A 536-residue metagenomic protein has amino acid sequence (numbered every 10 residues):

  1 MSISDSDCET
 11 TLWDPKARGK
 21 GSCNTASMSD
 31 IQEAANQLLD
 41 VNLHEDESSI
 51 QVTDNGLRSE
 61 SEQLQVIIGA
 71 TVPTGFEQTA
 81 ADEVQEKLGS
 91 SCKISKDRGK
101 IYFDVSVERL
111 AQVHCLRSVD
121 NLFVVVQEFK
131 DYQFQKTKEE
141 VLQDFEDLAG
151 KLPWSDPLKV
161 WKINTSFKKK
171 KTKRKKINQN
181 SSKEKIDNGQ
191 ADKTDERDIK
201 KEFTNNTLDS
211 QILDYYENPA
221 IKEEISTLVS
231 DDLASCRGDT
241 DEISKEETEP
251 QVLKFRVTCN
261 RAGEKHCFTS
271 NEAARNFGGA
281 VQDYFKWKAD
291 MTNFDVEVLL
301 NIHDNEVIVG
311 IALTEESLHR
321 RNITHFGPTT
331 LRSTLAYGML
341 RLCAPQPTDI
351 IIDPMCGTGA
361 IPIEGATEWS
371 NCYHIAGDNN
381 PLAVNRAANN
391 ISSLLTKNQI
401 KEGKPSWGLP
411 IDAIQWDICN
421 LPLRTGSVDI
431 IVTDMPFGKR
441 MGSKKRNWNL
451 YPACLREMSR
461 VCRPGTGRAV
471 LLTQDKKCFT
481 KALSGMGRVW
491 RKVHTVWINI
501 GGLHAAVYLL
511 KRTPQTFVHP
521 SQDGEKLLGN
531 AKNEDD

Functional and structural regions predicted by a protein language model:
I3-S6, W13-K16, N24, S29-M291: Non-catalytic nucleic-acid substrate-recognition regions in nucleic-acid-modifying enzymes
I101, E306-V307: Hydrophobic residues embedded in beta-strands of well-ordered beta-sheets
E108-C115, E316-H319, T516-V518: Short, charged/polar, Gly/Pro-enriched secondary-structure boundary elements
I308-A344: SAM-dependent Rossmann-like transferase core, predominantly class I methyltransferases with a strong bias toward
L331-T425, I430: Conserved S-adenosyl-L-methionine
A383, N390-I500, A506: S-adenosylmethionine
I500-D536: Core SAM-dependent methyltransferase catalytic element
